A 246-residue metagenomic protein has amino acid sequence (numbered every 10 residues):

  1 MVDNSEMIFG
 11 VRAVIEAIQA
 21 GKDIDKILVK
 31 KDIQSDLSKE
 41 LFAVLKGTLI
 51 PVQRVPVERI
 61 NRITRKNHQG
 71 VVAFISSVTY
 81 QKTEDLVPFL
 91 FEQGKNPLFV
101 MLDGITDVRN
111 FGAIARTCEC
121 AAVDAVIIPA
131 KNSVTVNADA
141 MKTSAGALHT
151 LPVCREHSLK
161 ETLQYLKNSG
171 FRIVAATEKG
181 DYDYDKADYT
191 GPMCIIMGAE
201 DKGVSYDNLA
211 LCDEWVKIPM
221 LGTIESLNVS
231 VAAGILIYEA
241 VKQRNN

Functional and structural regions predicted by a protein language model:
M1-F89: N-terminal positively charged helical leader segments and presequences
E6, K30, D103-G104, P129 (+4 more regions): Glycine- and other small-residue-rich loops at beta-strand/loop junctions that grip anionic moieties
I15, A20, K142-A147, Y206-N246: Structured adenosyl-cofactor binding patch, chiefly the S-adenosyl-L-methionine
E16-D23, Q34, P88-Y182: RNA substrate-binding interface of SAM-dependent RNA methyltransferases
D32-I33, V57, K131-S133, E200-K202 (+1 more regions): Short, acidic/turn-prone active-site loops that include or flank metal/cofactor- and phosphate-binding residues
K46, L163-K167, V241: Surface-exposed amphipathic alpha-helices with a cationic face
V174-N228: Active-site/ligand-binding-proximal alpha/beta "capping" segment
